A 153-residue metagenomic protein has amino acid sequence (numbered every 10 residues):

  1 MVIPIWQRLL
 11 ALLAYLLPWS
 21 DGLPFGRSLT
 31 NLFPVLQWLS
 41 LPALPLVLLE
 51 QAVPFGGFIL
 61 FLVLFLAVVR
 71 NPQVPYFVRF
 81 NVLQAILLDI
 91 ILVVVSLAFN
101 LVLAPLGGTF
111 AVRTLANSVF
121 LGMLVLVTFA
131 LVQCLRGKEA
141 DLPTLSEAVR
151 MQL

Functional and structural regions predicted by a protein language model:
M1-L153: Alpha-helical membrane insertion/targeting regions
